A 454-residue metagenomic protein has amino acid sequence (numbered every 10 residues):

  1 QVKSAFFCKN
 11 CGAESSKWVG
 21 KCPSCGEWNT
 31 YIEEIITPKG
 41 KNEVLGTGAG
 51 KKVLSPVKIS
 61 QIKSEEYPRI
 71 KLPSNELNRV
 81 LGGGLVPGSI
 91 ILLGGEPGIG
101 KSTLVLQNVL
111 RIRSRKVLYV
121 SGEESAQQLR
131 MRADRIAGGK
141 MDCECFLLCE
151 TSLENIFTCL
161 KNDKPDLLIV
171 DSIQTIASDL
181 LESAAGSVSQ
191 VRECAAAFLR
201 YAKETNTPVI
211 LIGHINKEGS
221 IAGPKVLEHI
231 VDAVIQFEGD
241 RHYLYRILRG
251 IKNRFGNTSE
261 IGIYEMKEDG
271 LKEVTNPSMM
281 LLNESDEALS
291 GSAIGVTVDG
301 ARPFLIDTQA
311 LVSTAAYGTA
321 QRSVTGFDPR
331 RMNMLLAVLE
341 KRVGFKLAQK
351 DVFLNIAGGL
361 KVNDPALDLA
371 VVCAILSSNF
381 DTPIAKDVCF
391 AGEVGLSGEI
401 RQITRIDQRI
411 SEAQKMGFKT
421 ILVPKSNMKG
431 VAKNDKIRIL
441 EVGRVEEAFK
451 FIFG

Functional and structural regions predicted by a protein language model:
K3, F7-N10, E14-L81, V86-L92 (+7 more regions): Peripheral, non-AAA+ core regions of ATP-driven protein-machinery
E96, G122: P-loop (Walker A) phosphate-binding loop of NTP-binding proteins
V117-S121: Conserved RecA-like ASCE P-loop NTPase motor core of nucleic-acid helicases/translocases
E124-A126: Helix N-cap at the beta1-alpha1 junction of Rossmann-like dinucleotide-binding domains, i.e., the first residues
